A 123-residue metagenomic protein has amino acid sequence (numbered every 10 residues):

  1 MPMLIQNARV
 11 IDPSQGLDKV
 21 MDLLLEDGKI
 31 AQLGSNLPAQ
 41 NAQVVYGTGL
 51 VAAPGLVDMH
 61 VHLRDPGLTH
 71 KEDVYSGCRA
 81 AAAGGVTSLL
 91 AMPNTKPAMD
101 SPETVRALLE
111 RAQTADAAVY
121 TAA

Functional and structural regions predicted by a protein language model:
M1-A39: N-terminal metal-binding scaffold of metallo-dependent hydrolase/deaminase domains
A8, L23, G28, G49 (+4 more regions): Divalent metal-coordination and catalytic microenvironments
D12, D22, Y46, P54 (+1 more regions): Acidic active-site catalytic centers that drive phospho-/nucleotidyl reactions and related ester hydrolyses
L37-A52: Active-site metal-binding motif and surrounding structural segment of the metallo-beta-lactamase
V45-Y46, A91, T121: General beta-strand structural signal in soluble alpha/beta enzymes
L50-Q113: Metal-associated gating/positioning segment near the N- to mid-region
E110-A123: A glycine-rich helix N-cap at a beta->alpha junction
